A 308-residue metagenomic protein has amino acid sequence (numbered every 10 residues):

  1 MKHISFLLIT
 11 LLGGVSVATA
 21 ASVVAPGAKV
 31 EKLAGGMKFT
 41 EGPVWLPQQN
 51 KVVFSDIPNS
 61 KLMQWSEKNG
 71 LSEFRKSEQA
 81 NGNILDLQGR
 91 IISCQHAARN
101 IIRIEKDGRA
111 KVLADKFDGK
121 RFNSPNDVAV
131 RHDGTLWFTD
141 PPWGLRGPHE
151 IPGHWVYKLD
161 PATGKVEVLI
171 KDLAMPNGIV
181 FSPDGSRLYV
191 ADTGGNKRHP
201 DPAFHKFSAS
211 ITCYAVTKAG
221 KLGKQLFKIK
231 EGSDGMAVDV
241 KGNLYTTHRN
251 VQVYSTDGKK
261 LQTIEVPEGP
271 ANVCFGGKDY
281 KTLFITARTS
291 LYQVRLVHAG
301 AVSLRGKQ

Functional and structural regions predicted by a protein language model:
S5-S16: Bacterial N-terminal signal peptides
T19-Q308: Sequence-structural signature of mature extracellular/luminal beta-sheet repeat domains, prominently beta-propellers
